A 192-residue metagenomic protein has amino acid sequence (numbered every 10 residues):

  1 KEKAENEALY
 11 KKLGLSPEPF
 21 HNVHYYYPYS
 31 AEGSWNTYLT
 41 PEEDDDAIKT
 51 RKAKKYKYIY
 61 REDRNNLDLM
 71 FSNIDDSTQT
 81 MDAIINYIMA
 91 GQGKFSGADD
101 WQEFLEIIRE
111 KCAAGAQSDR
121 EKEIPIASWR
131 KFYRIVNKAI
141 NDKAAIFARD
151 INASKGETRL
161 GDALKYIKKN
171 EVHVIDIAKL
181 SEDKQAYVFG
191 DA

Functional and structural regions predicted by a protein language model:
K1-N6: P-loop NTPase motor catalytic core
E7-A192: P-loop NTPase motor domains
